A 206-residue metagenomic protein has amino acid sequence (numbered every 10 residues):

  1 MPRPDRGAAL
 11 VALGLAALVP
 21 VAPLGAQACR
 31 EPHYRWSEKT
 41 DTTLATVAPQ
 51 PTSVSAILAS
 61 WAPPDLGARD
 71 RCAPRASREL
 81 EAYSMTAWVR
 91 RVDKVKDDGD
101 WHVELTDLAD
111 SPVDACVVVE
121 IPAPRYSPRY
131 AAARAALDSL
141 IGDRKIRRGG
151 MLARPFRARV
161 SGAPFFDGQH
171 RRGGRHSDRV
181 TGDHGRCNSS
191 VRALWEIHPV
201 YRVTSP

Functional and structural regions predicted by a protein language model:
M1-V11: Bacterial N-terminal signal peptides that target proteins for export
P4-R6, A22-G25, Y201: Intrinsically disordered, low-complexity segments enriched in proline/serine/threonine
V11-A22: Bacterial N-terminal signal peptides
A26-P206: OB-fold and OB-like single-stranded nucleic-acid-recognition modules and their adjacent interaction interfaces
